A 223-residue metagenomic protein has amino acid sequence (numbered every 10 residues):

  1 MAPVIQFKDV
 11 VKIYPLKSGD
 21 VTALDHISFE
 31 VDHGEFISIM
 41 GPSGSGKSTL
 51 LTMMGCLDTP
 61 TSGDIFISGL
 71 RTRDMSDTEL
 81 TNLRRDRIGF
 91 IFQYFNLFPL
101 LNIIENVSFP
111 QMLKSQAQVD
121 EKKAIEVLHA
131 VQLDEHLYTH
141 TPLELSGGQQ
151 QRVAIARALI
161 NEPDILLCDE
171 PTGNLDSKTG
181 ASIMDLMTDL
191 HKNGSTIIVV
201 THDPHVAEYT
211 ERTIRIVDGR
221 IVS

Functional and structural regions predicted by a protein language model:
P15-K17, S108-D120, A130-Q132: ABC-type ATPase nucleotide-binding domains, specifically the catalytic core motifs of the NBD
G63-R71: Conserved ABC transporter NBD signature motif
L70-R71, V119-H136: Conserved ABC ATPase "signature" region
L101-S108: Short coil-to-helix segment of the ABC ATPase nucleotide-binding domain corresponding to the Q-loop/switch region
T141-L145, Q149-Q151: Conserved ABC ATPase signature
E162: Conserved catalytic motifs of ABC-family nucleotide-binding domains
L166-D169: Catalytic Walker B motif of ABC-type/P-loop ATPase nucleotide-binding domains
